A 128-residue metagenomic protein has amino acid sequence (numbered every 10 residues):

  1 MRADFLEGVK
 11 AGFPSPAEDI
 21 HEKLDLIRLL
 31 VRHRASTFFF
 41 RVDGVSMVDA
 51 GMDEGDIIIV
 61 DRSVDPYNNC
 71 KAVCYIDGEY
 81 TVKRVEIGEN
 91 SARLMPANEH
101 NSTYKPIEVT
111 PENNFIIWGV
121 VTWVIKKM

Functional and structural regions predicted by a protein language model:
M1-V48, E79-Y80, I87-R93, N114-F115 (+1 more regions): Short, positionally conserved secondary-structure boundary motifs
M52-D53, P66: Short, well-ordered loop/turn sites that connect or cap secondary structure elements
G55-D56, C70: Structural motif
S63-P66, G78-E79: Short, charged beta-turn/beta-strand-edge "cap" motif at the junction between a beta-strand and an adjacent loop
N69-A72, P106: Short beta-alpha junctions and helix-cap segments that line functional grooves
T81-E108: PDZ-domain C-terminal substructure recognizer with occasional recognition of PDZ-binding tails
N101-S102, P106-I107, I116-G119, W123: C-terminal structural segments of small proteins and small subunits
